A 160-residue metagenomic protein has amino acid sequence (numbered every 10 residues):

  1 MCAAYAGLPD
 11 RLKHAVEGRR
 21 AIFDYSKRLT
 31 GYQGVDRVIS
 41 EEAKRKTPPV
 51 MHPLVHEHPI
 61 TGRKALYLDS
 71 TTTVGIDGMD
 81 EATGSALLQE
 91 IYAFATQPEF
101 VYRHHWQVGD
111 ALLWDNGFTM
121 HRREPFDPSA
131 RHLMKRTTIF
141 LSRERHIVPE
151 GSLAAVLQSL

Functional and structural regions predicted by a protein language model:
M1-A111, G117-L160: Non-heme Fe(II) oxygenase catalytic core, chiefly the N-lobe of the double-stranded beta-helix
